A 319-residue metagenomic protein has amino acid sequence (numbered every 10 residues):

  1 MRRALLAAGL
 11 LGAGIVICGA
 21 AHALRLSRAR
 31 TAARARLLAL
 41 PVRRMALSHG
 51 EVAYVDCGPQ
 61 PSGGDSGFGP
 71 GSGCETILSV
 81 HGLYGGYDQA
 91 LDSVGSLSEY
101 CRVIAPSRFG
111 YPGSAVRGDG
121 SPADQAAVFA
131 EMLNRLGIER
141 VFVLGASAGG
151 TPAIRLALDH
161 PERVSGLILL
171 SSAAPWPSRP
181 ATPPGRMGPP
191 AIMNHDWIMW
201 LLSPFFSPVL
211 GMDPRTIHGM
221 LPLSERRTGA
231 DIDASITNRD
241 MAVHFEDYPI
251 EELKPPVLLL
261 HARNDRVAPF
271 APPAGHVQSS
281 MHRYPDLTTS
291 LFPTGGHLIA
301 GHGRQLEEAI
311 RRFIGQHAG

Functional and structural regions predicted by a protein language model:
G71-G113: Conserved HGGG/HGGXW glycine-rich cap/lid loop of the alpha/beta-hydrolase fold
D92, E246, P255, P269-S280: Short alpha-helix in the alpha/beta-hydrolase fold that links the catalytic acid
D124-V141: Conserved acidic catalytic loop of the alpha/beta-hydrolase fold
V141-S178: Conserved hydrolase catalytic core segment
L167-W197: Flexible "cap/lid" loop of the alpha/beta hydrolase fold
M187-Y248: Alpha/beta-hydrolase
L253, L259-H261, D265: Short beta-strand/loop motif that positions the catalytic acidic residue of the alpha/beta-hydrolase fold
V267-F270, T289-E307: Catalytic histidine-centered segment of alpha/beta-hydrolase-like enzymes
